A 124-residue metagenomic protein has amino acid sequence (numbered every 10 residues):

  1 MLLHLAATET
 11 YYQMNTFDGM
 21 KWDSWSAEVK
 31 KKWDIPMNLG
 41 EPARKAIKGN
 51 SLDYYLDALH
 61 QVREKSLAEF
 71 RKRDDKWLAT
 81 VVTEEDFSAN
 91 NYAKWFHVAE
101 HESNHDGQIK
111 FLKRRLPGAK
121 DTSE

Functional and structural regions predicted by a protein language model:
M1-N38, V81-E124: Short, contiguous alpha-helical
I35-L78, K94-V98: Acidic/histidine-rich alpha-helical segments that form the ligand environment of transition-metal centers
